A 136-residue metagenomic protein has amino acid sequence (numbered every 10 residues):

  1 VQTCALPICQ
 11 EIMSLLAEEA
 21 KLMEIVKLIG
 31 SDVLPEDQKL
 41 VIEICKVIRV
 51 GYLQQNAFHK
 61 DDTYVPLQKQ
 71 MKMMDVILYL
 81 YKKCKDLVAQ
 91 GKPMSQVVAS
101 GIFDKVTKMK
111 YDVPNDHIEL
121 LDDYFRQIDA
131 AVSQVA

Functional and structural regions predicted by a protein language model:
V1-A136: Conserved catalytic/coupling modules of large nucleotide/cofactor-utilizing molecular machines
